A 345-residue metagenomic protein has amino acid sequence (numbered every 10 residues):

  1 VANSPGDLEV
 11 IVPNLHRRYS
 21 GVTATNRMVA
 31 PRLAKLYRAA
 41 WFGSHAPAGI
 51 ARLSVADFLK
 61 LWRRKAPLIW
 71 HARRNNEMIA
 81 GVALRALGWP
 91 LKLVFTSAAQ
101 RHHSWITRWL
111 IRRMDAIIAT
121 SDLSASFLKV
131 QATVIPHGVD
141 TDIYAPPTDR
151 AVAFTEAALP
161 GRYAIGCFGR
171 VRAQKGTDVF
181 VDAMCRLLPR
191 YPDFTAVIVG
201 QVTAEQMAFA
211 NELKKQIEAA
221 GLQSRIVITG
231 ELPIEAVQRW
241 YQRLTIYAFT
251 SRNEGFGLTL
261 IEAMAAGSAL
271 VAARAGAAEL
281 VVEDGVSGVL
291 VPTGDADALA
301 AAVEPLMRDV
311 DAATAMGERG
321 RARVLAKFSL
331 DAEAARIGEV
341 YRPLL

Functional and structural regions predicted by a protein language model:
I111-R150, L159-P160: Donor nucleotide-sugar binding/catalytic pocket of nucleotide-sugar-dependent glycosyltransferases
A158-K175, V181-R186, V197: Conserved donor-binding/catalytic core segment of Leloir-type glycosyltransferases
A210-E231: Nucleotide-activated donor-binding/catalytic signature segment of Leloir-type glycosyltransferases, i.e., the conserved
E231-L232, R239-L244: Short alpha-helical donor nucleotide-sugar binding micro-motif in glycosyltransferases
R252: Aromatic "clamp/platform" in nucleotide-sugar-dependent glycosyltransferases that forms part of the donor/acceptor
A269-A273, V282: Short hydrophobic beta-strand element within catalytic cores of glycosyltransferases and related nucleotide-activated
D284-G285, V289-D297, P305-D311: Conserved acidic donor-binding segment of nucleotide-sugar-dependent glycosyltransferases
P305, A312-K327, E333-G338: A short, well-ordered alpha-helix in the C-terminal region of glycosyltransferases
